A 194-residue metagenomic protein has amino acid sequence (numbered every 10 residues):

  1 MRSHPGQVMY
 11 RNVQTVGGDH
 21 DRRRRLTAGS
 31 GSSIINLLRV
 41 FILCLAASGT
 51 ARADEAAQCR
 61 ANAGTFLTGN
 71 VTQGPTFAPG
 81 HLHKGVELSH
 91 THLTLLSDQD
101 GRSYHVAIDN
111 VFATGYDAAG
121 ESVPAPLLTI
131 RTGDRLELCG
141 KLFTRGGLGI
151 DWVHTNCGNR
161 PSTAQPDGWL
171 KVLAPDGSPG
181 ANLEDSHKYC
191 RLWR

Functional and structural regions predicted by a protein language model:
M1-I35: N-terminal secretory signal peptides that target proteins for export/translocation
R2, G29-S32, A47, E121 (+2 more regions): Intrinsically disordered, low-complexity segments enriched in Ser/Pro/Gly/Ala and basic residues
I35-L43: Sec-dependent signal peptide recognition, specifically the positively charged N-region followed immediately by
I42-A51: Hydrophobic h-region of N-terminal signal peptides that target proteins for export in Gram-negative bacteria
R52-R194: OB-fold and OB-like single-stranded nucleic-acid-recognition modules and their adjacent interaction interfaces
